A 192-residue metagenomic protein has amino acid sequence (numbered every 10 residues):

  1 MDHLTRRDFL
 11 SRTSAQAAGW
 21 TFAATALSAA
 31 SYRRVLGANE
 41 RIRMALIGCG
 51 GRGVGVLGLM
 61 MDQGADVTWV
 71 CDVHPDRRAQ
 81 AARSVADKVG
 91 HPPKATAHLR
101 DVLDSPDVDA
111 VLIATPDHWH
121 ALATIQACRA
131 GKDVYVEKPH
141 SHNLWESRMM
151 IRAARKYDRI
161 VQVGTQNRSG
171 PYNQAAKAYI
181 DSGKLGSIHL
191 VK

Functional and structural regions predicted by a protein language model:
M1-D133, W145-I160: N-terminal glycine-/serine-/threonine-rich beta1-alpha1-beta2 phosphate-ribose binding loop of Rossmann-like
D133-K192: A contiguous active-site-proximal alpha/beta segment in oxidoreductase catalytic domains
